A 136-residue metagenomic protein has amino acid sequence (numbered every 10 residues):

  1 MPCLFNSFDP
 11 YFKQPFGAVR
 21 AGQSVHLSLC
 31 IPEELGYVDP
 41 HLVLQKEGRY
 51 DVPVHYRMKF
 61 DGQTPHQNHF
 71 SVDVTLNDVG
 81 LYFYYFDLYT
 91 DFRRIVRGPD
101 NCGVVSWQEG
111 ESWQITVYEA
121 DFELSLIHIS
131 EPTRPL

Functional and structural regions predicted by a protein language model:
M1-G36, V104-S125: Non-catalytic, glycine-rich low-complexity segments
G22, V79-G80: Beta-strand-connecting loops/turns
E33-D78, D87-Q114: Aromatic- and glycine-rich beta-strand/loop motifs that create alpha-glucan
V79, L124-I127: Intrinsically disordered low-complexity regions specifically enriched for long asparagine
I127-L136: Single conserved hydrophobic/aromatic residue that forms the stacking wall/gate of nucleotide- or nucleobase-binding
